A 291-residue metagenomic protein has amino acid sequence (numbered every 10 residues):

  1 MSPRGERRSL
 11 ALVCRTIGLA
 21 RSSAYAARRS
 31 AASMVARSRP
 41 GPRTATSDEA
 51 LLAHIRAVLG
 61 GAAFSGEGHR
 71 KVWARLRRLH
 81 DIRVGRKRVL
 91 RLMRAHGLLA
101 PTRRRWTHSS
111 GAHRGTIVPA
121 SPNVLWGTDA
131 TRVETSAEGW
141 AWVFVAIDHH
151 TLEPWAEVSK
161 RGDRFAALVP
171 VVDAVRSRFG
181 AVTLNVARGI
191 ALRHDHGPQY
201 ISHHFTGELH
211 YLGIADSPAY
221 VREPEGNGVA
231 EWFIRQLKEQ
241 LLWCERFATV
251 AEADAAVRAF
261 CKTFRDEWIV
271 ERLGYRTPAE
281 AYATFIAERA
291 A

Functional and structural regions predicted by a protein language model:
M1-A291: Charged DNA-binding/catalytic regions of mobile-element recombinases
